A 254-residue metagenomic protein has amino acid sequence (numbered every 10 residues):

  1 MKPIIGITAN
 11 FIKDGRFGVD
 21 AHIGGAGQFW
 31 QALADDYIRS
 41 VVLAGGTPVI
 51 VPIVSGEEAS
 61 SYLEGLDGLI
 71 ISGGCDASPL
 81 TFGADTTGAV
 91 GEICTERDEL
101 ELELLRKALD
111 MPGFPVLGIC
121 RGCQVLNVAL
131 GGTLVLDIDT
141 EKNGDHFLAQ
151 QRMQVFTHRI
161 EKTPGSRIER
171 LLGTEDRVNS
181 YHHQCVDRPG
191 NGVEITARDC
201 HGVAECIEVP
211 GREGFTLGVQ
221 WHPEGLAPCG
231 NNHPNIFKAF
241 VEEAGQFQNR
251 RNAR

Functional and structural regions predicted by a protein language model:
M1-L117, A129, V135, D139-E169 (+5 more regions): N-terminal beta1-alpha1 cap of cysteine-dependent amidohydrolase-like domains
R121-C123, L130: Active-site loop->helix "elbow" adjoining a glycine-rich segment at hydrolase catalytic centers
R170-E175: Aromatic-glycine-rich donor-binding/catalytic loop that engages nucleotide-sugar donors across glycosyltransferases
E213-F215: A short, structured beta-strand/loop element
L217-W221: Active-site-proximal beta-strand elements of phosphoester/diester hydrolases
